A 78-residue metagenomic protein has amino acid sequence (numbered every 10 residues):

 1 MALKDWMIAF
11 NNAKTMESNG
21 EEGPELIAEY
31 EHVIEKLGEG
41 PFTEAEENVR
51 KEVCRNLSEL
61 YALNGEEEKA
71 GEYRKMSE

Functional and structural regions predicted by a protein language model:
M1, E35-E47: Flexible helix-coil transition and linker loops at the boundaries of alpha-helical arrays
M1-N19: Short terminal alpha-helical segments
N19-G20, N64: Structural motif corresponding to the intra-repeat A-B loop/turn of tetratricopeptide repeats
A28-E31, E35-G38, K75: Alpha-solenoid helical repeat scaffolds
